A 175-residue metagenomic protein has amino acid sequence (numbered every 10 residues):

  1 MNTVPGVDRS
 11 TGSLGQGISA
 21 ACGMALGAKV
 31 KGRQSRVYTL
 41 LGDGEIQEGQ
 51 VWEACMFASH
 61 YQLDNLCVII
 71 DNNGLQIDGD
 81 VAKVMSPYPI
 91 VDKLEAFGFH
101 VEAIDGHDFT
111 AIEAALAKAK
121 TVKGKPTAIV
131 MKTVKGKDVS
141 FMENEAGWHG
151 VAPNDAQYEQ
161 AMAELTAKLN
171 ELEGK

Functional and structural regions predicted by a protein language model:
M1-H60: Cofactor-binding active-site loop characterized by glycine-rich and histidine/acidic residues
G32-S35, A82-A114, T166-G174: Conserved thiamine diphosphate
L41-E48, N72-Q76, H107-F109: Acidic, glycine-rich active-site loops and adjacent beta-strand->loop/helix elements that engage anionic groups
E48-N73, A128-M131: A short alpha/beta connector and helix-capping loop motif
Q50-W52, D78-A82, A114, V139-N144: Short acidic, glycine/serine/threonine-rich loops at helix termini
Y61-Y88, D92-L94: Histidine/lysine/aspartate-rich catalytic loop segments that bind and position anionic ligands
F99, F109-K175: Glycine/aspartate-rich loop-and-adjacent alpha/beta segment that forms the canonical ThDP
